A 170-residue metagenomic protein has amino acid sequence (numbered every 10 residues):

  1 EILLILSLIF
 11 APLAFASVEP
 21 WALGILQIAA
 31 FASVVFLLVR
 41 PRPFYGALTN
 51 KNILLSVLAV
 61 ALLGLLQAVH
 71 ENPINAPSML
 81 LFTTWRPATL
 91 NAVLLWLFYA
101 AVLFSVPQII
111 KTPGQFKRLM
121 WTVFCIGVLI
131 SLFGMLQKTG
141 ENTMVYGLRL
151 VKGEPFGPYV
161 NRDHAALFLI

Functional and structural regions predicted by a protein language model:
E1-C125, Y146: Transmembrane signal-anchor hairpin modules in multi-pass inner-membrane enzymes, especially those that act on
Q67-T84, L129-I170: Membrane-interfacial helix-loop-helix modules of multi-pass inner-membrane proteins that assemble, modify, or transport
